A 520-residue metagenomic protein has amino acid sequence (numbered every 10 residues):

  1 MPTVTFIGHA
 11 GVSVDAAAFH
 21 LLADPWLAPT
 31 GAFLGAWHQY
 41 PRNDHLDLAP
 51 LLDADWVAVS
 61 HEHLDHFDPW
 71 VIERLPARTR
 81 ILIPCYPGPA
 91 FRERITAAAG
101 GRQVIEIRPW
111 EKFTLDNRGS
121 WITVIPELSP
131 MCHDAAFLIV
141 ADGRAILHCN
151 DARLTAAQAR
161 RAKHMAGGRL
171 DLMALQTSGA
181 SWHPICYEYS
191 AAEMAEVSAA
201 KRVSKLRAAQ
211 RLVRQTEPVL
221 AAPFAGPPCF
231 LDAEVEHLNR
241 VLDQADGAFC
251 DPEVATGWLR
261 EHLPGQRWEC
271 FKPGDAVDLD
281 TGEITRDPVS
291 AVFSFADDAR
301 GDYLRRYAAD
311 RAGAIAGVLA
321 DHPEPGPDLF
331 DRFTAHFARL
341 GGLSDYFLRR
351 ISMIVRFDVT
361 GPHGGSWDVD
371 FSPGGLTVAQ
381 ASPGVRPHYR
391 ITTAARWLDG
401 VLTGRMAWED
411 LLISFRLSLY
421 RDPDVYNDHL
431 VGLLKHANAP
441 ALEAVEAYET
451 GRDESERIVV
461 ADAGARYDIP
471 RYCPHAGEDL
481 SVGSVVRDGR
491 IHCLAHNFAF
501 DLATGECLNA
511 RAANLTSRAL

Functional and structural regions predicted by a protein language model:
M1-L52, E106-W182, V277-A316, R466: Core dinuclear metal-dependent hydrolase active-site scaffold
A18-E62, H66-R74, I83-C85, L154-R169 (+3 more regions): Pre-active-site segment of Zn-dependent metallo-hydrolases
F19, A77-R80, G101-R102, E217-L220 (+1 more regions): A short helix->loop->beta-strand "cap" motif at the edges of active sites that frequently abuts
L22-D24, D53-D65, L82-Y86, L147-R153 (+6 more regions): Active-site neighborhood of phospho(di)ester-bond hydrolases with catalytic His/Asp-centered motifs
D44-F113, V486-R518: Active-site HxH/HxHxD metal-binding segment of metal-dependent hydrolases
I83, A157-L263: Cap/insert and terminal regions of metallo-dependent hydrolase folds
P84-R144, C250, G257, E261 (+3 more regions): Metallo-beta-lactamase
C270, A276-Y472, D479-G483, I491: Feature captures hydrophobic
